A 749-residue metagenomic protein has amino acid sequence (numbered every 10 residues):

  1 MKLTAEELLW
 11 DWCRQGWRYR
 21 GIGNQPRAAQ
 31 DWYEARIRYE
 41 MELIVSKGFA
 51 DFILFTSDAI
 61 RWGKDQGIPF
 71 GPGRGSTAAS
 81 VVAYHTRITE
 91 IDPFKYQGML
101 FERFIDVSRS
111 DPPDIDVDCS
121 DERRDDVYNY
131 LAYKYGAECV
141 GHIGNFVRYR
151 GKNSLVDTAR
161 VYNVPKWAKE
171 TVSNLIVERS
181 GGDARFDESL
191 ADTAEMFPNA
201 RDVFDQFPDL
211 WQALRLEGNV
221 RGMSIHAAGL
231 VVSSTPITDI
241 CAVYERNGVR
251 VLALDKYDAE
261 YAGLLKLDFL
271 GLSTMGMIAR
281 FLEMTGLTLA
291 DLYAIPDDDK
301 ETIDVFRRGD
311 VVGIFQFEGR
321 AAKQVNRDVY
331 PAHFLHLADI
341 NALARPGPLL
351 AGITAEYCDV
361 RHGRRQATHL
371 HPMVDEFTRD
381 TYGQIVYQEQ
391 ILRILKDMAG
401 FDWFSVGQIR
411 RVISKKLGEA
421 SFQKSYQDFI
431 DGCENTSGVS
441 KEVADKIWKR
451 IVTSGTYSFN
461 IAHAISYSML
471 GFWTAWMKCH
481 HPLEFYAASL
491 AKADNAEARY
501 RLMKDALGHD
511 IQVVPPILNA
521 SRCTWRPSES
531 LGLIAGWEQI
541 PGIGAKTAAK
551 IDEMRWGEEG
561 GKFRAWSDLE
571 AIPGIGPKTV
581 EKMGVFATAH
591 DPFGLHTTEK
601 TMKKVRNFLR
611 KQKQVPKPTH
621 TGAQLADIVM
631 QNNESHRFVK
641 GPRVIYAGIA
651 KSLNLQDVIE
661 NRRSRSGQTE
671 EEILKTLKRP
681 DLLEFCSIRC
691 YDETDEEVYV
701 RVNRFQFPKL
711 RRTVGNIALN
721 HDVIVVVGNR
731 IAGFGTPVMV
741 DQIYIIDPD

Functional and structural regions predicted by a protein language model:
M1-D749: Noncatalytic, beta-rich nucleic-acid-contacting surfaces in large DNA/RNA-processing enzymes
